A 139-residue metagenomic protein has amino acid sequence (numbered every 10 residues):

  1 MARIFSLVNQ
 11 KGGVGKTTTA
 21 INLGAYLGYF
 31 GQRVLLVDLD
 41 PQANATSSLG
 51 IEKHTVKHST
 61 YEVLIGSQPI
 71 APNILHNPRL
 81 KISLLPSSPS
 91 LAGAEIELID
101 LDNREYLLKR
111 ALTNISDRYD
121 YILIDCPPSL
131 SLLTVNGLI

Functional and structural regions predicted by a protein language model:
M1-I139: P-loop NTP-binding core
